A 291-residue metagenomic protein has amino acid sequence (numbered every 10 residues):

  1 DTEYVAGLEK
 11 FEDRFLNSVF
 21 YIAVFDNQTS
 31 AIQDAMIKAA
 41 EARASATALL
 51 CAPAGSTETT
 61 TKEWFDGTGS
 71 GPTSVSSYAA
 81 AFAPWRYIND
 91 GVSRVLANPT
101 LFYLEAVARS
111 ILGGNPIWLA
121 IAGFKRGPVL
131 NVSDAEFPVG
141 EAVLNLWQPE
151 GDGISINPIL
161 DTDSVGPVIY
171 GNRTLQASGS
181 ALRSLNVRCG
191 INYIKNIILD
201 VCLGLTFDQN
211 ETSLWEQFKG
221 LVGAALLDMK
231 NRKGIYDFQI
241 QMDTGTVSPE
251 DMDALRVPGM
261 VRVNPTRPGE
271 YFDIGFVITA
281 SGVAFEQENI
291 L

Functional and structural regions predicted by a protein language model:
E3-L291: Structured, hydrophobic secondary-structure cores that serve as assembly/anchoring elements
